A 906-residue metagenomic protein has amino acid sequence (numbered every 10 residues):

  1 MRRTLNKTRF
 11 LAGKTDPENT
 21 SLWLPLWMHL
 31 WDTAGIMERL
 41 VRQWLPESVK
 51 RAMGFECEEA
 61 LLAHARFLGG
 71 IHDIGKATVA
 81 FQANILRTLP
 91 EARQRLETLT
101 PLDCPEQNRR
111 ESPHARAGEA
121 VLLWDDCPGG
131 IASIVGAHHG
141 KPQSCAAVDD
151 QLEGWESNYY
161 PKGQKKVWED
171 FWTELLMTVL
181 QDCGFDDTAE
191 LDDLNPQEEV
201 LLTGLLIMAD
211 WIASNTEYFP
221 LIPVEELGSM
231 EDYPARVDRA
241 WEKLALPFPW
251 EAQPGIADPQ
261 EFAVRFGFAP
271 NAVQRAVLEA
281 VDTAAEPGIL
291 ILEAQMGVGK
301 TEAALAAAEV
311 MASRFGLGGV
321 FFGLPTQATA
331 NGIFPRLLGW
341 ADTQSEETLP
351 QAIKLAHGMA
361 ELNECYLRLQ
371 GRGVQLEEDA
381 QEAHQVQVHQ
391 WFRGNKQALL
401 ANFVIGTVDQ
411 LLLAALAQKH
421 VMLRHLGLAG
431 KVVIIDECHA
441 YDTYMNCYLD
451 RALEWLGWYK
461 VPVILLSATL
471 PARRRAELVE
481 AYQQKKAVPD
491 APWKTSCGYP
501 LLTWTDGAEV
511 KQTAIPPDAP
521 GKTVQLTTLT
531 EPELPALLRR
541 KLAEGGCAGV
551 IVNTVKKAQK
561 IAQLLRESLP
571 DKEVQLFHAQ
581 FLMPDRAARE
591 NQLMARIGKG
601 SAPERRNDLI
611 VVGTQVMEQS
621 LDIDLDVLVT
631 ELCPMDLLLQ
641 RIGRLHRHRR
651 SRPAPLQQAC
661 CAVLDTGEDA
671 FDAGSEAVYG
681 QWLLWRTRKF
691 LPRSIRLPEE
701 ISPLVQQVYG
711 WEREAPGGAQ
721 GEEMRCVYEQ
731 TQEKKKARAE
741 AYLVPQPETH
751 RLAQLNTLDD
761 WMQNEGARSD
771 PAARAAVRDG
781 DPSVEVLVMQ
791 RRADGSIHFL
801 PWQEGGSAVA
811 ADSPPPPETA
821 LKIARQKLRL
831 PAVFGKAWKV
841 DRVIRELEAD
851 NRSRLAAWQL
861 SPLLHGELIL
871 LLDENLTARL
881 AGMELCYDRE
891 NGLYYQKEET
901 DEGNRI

Functional and structural regions predicted by a protein language model:
R2-P254: Accessory nucleic-acid engagement/destabilization modules that flank
I131, R475, P532, A536-R539 (+3 more regions): C-terminal helicase lobe and adjacent C-terminal extensions/tails of nucleic-acid helicase motors
I256-E293: Conserved pre-motif I regulatory segment
E286-A308, Y441-D442, S467: Walker A/P-loop
G318-D342, L355-E361, L470-R474, V555: Conserved Walker A/P-loop ATP-binding site and its immediately adjacent core in helicase/helicase-like ATPase domains
L337-N402, V408-L412: A substrate-engagement module of RecA-like helicase motors
L426-V432, H439-Q512: Post-DEXD/H (motif II) to motif III coupling segment of the RecA-like Helicase ATP-binding lobe
K486-A558: Conserved interdomain linker/interface between the two RecA-like ATPase lobes of SF2 helicase motors
